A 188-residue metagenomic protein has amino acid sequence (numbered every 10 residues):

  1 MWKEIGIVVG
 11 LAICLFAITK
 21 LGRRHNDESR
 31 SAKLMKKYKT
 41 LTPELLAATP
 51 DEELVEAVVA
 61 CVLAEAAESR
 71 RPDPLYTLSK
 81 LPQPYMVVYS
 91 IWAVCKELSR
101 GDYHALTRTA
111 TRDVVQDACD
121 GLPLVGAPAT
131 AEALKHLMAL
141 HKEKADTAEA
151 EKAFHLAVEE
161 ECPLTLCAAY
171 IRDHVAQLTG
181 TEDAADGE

Functional and structural regions predicted by a protein language model:
M1-E28: N-terminal signal-anchor transmembrane alpha helix of single-pass membrane proteins, serving as the membrane-anchoring
R24, S29-R100, H104-V115, G121-E188: Extended, alpha-helix-rich binding/interface surfaces that flank or overlap catalytic cores and mediate recognition
